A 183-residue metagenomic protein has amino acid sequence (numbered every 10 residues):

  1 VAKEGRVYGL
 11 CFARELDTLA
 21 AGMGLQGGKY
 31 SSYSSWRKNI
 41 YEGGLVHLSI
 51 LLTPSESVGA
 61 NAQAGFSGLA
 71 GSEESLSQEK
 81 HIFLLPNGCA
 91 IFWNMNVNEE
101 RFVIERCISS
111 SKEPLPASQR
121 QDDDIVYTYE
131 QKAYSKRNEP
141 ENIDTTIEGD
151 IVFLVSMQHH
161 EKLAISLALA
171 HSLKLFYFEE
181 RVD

Functional and structural regions predicted by a protein language model:
V1-H160, A164: Short Lys/Arg-enriched alpha/beta "domain-start" segment
S156-D183: Structured inter-helical modules in multipass membrane proteins
